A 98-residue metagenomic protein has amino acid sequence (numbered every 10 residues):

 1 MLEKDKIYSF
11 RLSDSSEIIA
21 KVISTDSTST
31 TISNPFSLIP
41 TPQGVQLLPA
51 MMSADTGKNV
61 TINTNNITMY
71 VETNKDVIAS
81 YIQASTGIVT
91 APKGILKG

Functional and structural regions predicted by a protein language model:
M1-G98: Conserved RNA-binding domains used in RNP assembly and mRNA/RNA metabolism
